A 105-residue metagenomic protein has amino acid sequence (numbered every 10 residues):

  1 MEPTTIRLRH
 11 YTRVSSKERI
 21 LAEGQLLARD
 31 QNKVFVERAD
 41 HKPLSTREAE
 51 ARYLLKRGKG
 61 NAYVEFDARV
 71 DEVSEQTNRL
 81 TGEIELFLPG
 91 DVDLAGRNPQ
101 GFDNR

Functional and structural regions predicted by a protein language model:
M1-E18: Short hydrophobic beta-strand segments
M1-I6, L27-V34, R38-R105: Conserved NAD+-utilizing ADP-ribose enzyme module
R19-A28: Short, polar loop/linker segments at the starts of domains and inter-domain junctions
